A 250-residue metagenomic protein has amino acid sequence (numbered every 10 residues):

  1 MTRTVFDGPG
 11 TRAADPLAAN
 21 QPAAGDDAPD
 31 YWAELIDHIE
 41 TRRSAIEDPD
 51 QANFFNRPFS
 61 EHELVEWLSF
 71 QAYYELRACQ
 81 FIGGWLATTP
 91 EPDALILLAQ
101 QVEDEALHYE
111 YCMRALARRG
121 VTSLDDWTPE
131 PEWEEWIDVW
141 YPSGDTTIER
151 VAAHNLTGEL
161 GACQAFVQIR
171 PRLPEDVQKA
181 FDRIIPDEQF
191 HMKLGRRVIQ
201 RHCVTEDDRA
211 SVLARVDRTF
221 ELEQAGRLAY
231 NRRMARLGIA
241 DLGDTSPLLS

Functional and structural regions predicted by a protein language model:
T2-S250: Non-heme di-metal
